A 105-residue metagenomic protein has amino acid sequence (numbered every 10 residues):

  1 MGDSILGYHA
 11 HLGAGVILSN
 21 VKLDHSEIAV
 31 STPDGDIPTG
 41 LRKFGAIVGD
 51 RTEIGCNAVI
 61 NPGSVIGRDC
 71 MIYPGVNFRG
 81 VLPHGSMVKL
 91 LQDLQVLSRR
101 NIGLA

Functional and structural regions predicted by a protein language model:
M1-A105: Glycine-rich hexapeptide-repeat left-handed beta-helix
